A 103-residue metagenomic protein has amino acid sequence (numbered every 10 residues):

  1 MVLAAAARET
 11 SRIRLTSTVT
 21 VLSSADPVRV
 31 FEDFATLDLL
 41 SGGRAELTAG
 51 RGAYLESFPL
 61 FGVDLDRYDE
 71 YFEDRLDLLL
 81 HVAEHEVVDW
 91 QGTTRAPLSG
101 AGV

Functional and structural regions predicted by a protein language model:
M1, V21-L22: Short active-site-proximal "capping" loops at secondary-structure junctions
M1-R14: N-terminal beta1-alpha1-beta2 module of alpha/beta enzyme domains
R12-V19, R44-T48: Structural preference for beta-strand elements that scaffold enzyme active sites
S23-V103: Internal, glycine-rich beta/alpha segment that forms the wall or movable "lid" of small-molecule/cofactor binding
